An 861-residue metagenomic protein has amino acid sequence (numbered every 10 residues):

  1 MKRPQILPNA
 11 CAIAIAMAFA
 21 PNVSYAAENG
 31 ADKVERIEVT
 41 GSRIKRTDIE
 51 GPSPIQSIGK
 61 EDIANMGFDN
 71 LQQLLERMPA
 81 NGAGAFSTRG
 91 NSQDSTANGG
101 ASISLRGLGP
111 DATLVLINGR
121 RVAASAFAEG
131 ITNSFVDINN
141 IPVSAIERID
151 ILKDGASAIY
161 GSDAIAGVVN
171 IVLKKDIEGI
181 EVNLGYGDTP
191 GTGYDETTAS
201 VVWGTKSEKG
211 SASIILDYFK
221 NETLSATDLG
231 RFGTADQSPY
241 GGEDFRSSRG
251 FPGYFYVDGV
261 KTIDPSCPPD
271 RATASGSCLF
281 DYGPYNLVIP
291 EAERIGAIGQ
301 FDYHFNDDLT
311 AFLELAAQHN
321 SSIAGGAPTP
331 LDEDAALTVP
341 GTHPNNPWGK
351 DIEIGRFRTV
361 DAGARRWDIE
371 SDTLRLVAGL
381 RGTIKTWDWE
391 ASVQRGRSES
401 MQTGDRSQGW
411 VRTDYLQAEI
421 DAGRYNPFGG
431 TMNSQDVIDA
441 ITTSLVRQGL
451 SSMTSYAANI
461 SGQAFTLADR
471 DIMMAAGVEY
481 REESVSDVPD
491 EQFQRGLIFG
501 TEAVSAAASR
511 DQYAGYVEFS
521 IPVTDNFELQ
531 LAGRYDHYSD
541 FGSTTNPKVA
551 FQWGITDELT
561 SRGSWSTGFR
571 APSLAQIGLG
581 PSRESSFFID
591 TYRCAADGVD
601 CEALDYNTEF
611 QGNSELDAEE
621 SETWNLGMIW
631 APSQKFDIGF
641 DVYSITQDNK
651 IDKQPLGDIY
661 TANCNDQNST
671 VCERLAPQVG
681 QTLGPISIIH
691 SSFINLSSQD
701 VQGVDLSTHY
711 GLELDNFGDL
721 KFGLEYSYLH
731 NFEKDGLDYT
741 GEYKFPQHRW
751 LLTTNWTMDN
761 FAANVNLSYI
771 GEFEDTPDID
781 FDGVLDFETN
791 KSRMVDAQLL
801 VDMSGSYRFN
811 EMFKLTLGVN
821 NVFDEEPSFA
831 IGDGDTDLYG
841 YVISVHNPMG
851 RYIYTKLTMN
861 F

Functional and structural regions predicted by a protein language model:
M1-P79, R106, I141, S200 (+4 more regions): N-terminal Sec signal peptide and the immediately downstream disordered periplasmic leader that contains the TonB box
L71-L74, A101-S104, V136-N139, D163-L184 (+1 more regions): N-terminal periplasmic accessory domains that precede and gate Gram-negative outer-membrane beta-barrel machines
E76-R121: Extracytoplasmic beta-strand/coil segments of soluble accessory domains associated with Gram-negative outer-membrane
R120-K153: Short acidic/polar hinge/loop motifs at secondary-structure boundaries that mediate gating or recognition
G130, E222-L224, D228-P239, G259-A292 (+6 more regions): Surface-exposed, low-complexity loop segments enriched in small/polar and acidic residues
D176-G179, T192, E208-K209, N306-L309 (+11 more regions): Short loop/turn motifs that connect adjacent beta-strands in outer-membrane beta-barrel proteins
V411, D637, H730, Y769-D782 (+1 more regions): C-terminal beta-signal and adjacent terminal beta-strands/loops of Gram-negative outer-membrane beta-barrel proteins
E584, G718-R808, F823-D824: C-terminal beta-barrel architecture of Gram-negative outer-membrane proteins
